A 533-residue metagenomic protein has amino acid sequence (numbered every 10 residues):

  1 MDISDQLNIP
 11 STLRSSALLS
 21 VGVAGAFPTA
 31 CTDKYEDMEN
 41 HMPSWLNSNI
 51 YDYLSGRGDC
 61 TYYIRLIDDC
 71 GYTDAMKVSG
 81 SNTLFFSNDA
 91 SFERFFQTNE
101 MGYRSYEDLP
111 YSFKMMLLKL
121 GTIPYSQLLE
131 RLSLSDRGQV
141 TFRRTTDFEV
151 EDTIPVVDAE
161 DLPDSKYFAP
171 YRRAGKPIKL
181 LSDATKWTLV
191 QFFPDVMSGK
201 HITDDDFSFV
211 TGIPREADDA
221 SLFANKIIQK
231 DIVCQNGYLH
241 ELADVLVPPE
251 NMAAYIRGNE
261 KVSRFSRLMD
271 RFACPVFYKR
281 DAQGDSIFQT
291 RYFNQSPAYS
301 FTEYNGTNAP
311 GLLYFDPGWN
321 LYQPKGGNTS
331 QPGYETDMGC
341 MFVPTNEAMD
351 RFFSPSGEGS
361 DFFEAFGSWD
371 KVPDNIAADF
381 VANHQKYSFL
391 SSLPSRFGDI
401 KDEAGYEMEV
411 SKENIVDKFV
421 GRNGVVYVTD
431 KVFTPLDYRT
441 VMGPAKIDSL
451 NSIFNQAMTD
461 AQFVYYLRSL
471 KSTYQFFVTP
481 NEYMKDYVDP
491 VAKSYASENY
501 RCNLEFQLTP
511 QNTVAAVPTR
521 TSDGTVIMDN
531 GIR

Functional and structural regions predicted by a protein language model:
M1-S11: N-terminal secretory signal peptides that target proteins for export/translocation
I3, S16-L19, A30-R533: Mature, structured domains of secreted/extracytosolic soluble proteins
L13, V21-V23: Composition-driven recognition of long, low-complexity, acid-poor segments enriched in small hydrophobic and small
A24-A30: C-terminal segment of classical bacterial N-terminal signal peptides
